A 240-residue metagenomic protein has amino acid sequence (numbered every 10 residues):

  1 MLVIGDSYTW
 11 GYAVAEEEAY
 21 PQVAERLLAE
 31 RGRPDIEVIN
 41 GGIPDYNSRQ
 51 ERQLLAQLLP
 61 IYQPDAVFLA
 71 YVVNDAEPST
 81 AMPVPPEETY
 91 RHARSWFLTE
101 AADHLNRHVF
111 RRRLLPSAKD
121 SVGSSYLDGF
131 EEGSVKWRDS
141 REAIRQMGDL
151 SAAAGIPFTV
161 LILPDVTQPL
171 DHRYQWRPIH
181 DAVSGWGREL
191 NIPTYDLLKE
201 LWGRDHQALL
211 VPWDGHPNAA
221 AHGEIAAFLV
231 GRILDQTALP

Functional and structural regions predicted by a protein language model:
M1-A66: Membrane-embedded segments
G5, N40-G42, F68-V72, T159-P164: Short beta-strand segments
D6, E51, V67, S151 (+3 more regions): Generic structural signal for small/hydrophobic residues in well-ordered secondary structure, especially within
Y8-V14, N40-I43, F130-W137, R173 (+1 more regions): Second-shell loop/turn segments in exported
R33-I36, Q63-V67, A152-T159, L190-I192: Loop/turn elements at helix/coil->beta-strand transitions in domains of secreted/extracellular proteins
S48, R52, W137, R141 (+1 more regions): Short, amphipathic alpha-helical "lid/cap" segments that border enzyme active or binding sites
V72-G185, I192, L197-A208: Serine-dependent acyl-ester chemistry module
P193, W213-P240: Histidine-centered active-site loop/cap adjacent to the catalytic His in serine esterases/O-acetyl transfer systems
